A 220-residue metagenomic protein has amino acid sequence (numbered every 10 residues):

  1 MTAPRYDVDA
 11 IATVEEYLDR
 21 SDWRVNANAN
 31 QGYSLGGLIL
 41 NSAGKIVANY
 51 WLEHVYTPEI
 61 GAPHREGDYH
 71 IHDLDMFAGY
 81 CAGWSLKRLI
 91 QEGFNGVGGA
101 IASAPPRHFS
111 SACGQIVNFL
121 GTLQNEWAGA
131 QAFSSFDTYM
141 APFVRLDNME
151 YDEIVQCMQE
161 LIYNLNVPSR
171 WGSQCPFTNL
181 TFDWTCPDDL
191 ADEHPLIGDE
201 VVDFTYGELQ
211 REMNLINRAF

Functional and structural regions predicted by a protein language model:
M1-F220: Catalytic alpha/beta active-site cores
